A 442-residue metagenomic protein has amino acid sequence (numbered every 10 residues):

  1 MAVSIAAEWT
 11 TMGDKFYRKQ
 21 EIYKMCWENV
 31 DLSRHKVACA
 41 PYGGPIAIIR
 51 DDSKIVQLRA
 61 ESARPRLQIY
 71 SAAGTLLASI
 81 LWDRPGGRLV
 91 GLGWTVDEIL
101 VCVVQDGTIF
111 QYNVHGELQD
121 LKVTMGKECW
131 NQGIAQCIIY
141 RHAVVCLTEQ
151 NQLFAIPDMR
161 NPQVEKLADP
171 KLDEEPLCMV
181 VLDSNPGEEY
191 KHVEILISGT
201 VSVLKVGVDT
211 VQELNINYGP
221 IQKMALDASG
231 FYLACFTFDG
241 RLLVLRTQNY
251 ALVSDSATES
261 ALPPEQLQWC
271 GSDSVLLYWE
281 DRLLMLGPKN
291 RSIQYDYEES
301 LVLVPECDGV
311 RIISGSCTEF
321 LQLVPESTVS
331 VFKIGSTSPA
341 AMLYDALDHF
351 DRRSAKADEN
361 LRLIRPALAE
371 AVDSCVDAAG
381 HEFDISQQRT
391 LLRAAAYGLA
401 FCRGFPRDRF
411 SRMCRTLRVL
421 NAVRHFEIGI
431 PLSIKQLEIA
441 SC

Functional and structural regions predicted by a protein language model:
M1-S274, W279-D308, L323-F350: WD40-like beta-propeller blades
L252-E259, P263-Q268, S272-C442: Extended non-globular scaffold/tether segments
